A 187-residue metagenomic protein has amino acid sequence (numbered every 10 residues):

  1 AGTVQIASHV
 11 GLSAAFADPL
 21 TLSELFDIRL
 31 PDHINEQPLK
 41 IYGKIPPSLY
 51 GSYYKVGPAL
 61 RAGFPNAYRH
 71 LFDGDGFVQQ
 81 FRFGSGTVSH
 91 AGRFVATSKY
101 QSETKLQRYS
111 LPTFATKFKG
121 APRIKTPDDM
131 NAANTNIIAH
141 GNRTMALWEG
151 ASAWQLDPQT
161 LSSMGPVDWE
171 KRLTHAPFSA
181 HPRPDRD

Functional and structural regions predicted by a protein language model:
A1-D187: Beta-propeller domains
